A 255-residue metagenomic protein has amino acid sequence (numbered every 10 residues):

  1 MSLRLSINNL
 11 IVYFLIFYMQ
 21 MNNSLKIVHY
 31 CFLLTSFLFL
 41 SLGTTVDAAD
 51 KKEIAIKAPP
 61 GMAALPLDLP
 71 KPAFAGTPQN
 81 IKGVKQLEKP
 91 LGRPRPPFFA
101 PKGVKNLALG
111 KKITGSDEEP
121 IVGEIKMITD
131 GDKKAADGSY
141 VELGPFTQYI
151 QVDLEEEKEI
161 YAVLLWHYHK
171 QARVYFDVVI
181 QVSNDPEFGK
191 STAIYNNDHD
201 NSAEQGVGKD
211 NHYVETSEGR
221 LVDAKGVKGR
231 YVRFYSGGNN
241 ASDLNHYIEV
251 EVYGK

Functional and structural regions predicted by a protein language model:
L3, I7, Q20-F32: Bacterial N-terminal signal peptides that target proteins for export
L10, F14-L15: Short hydrophobic targeting helices and cationic amphipathic motifs that mediate membrane/organellar targeting
C31-S41: Bacterial N-terminal signal peptides
T44-D47: Sec/Tat signal peptide C-region and signal peptidase I cleavage site
D50-G76, S116-E118, E142-Y149, E157-K158 (+1 more regions): Trp- and acidic/polar-enriched beta-sheet ligand-binding modules for extracellular glycan and matrix recognition
P96, A100-G131: Predominantly extracellular/luminal regions of secreted and cell-surface proteins, especially disulfide-bonded
